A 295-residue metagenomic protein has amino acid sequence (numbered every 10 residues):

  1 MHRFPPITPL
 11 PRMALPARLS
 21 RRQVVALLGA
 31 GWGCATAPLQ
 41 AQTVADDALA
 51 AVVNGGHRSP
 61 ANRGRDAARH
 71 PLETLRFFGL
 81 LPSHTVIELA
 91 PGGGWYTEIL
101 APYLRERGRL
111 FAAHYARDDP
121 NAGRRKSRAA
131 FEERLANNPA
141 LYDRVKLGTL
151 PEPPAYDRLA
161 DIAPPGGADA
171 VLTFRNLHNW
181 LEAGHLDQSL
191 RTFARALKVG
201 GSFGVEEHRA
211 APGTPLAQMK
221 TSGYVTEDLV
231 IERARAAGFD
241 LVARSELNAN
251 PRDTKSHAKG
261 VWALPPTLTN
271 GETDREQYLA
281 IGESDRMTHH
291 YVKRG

Functional and structural regions predicted by a protein language model:
M1-L19, Q23-A35: N-terminal secretory signal peptides
L49-L75: Class I SAM-dependent methyltransferase Rossmann-like catalytic core, especially the SAM/SAH-binding loop
H84-G92: Conserved class I S-adenosyl-L-methionine
S127-Y156: S-adenosyl-L-methionine
L159-V171: A short acidic, Gly/Pro-enriched loop at the edge of an enzyme's catalytic core that lines a small-molecule cofactor
D169-G184: A short SAM/SAH-binding and catalytic strip from SAM-dependent methyltransferases
D187-V199: A short glycine-rich, Lys/Arg-flanked "PGG" loop and its adjoining helix->strand segment in the class I
G200-E207: Conserved beta-strand signature within the Rossmann-like core of class I S-adenosyl-L-methionine
